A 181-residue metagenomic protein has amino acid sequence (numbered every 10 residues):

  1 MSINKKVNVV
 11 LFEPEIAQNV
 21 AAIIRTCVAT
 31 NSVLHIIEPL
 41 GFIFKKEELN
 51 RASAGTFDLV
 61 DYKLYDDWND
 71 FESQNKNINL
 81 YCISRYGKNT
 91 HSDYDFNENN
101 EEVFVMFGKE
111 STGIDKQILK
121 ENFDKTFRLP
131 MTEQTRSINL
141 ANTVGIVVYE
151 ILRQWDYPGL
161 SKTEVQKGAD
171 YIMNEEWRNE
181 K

Functional and structural regions predicted by a protein language model:
M1-K181: Post-transcriptional modification and biogenesis factors for structured RNAs of the translation apparatus
